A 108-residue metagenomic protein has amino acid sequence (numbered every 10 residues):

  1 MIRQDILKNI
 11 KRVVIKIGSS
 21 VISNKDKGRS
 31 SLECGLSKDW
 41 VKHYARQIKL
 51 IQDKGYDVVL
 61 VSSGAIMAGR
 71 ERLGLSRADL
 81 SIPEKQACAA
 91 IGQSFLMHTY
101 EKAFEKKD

Functional and structural regions predicted by a protein language model:
M1-V59: N-terminal glycine-/serine-/threonine-rich phosphate-binding loop
Y56-V59, A65, L96: Conserved phosphate-binding loops in N-terminal lobes of ATP-dependent enzymes of the actin/Hsp70/sugar-kinase
S63-M67, K102-F104: Short glycine-enriched loops at secondary-structure junctions
A65-I82: Glycine-rich loop at the start of a catalytic domain that most often binds anionic cofactors/ligands
A78-D108: Ligand-binding beta-strand-loop-alpha-helix segment within the catalytic cores of soluble metabolic enzymes
